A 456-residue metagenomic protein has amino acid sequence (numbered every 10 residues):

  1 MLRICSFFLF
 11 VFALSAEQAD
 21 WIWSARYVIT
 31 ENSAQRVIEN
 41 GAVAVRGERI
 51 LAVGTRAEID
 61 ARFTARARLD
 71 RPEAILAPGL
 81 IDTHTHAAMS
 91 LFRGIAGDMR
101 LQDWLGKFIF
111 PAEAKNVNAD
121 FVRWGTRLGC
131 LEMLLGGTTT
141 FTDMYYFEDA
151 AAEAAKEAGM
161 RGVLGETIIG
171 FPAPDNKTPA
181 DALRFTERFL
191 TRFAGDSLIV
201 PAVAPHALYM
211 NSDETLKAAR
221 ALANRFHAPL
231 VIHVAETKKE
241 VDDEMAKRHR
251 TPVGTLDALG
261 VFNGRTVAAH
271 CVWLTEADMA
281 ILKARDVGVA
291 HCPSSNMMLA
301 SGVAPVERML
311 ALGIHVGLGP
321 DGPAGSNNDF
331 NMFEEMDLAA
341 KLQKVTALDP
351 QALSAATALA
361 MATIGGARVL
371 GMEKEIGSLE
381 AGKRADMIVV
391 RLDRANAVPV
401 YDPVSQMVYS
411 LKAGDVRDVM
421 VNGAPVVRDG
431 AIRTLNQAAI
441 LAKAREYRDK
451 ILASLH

Functional and structural regions predicted by a protein language model:
I4-S6, F10, A16-G41, V45-R56 (+2 more regions): Active-site microenvironment of metallo-dependent hydrolases
E17, A150-V272, A277: Metal-coordinating catalytic core of metallo-dependent amide/deamination hydrolases
A19-S24, D60-Q102, R127-L135: Replace "His-x-His-based motif
R26, V43, E48, E73 (+16 more regions): Divalent metal-coordination and catalytic microenvironments
I75, R93-M160, A182-G195, R445-K450: Alpha-helical scaffold segments that flank or form the walls of functional sites
G79-T85, F141-T142, G162-G165, P201-P205 (+4 more regions): Hydrophobic faces of well-ordered beta-strands that scaffold small-molecule active sites in alpha/beta enzyme cores
L91-W124, R161-A180, K238-R265, R285-G288 (+2 more regions): Active-site gating loops and adjacent loop-to-helix segments of metal-dependent hydrolytic enzymes
A258-R265, E307-R394, V408-K412: His/Asp/Glu-enriched, well-ordered alpha-helical/loop segment that forms or immediately abuts the divalent-metal
